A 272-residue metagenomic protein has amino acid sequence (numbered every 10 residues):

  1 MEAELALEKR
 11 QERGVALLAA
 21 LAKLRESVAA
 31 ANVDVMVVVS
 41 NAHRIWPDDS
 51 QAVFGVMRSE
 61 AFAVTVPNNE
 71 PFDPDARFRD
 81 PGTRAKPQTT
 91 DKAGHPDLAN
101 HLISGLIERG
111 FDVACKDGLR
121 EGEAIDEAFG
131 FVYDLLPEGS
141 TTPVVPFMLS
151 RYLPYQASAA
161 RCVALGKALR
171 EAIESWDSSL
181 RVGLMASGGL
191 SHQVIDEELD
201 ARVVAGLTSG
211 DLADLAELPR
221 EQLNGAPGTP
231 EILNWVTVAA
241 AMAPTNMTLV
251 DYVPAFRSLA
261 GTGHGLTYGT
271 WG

Functional and structural regions predicted by a protein language model:
M1-V33, Q51-K167, S175, I195-G272: Flexible, D/E/H-enriched segments
D34-N41, F147, L180-G188: Beta-strand elements within well-structured catalytic alpha/beta cores of enzymes that handle phosphate/sulfate esters
V38-W46, G118-E123: Short, glycine/charge-rich beta-strand/loop segments that flank catalytic centers and engage negatively charged groups
H43-I45, Y152, S191-H192: Short, solvent-exposed loop/turn segments at secondary-structure junctions
A168-E174, V182-D196: A contiguous pocket-lining binding segment that forms or flanks enzyme active sites
